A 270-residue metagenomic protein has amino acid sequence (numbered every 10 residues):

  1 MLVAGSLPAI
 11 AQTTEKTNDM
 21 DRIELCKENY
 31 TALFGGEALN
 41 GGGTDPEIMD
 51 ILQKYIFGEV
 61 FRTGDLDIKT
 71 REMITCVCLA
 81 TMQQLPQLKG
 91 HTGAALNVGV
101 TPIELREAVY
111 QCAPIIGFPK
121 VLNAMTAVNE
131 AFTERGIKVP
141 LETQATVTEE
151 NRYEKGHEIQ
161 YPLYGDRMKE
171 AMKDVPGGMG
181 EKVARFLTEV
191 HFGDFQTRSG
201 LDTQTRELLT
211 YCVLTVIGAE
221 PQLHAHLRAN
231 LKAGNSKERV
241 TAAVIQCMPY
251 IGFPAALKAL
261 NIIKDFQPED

Functional and structural regions predicted by a protein language model:
M1-T13: Bacterial Sec-dependent N-terminal signal peptides
Q12-I68, V121-T203, K232, P249 (+1 more regions): Acidic, glycine/proline-rich low-complexity segments that act as flexible tails and inter-domain linkers
M20, E24, P46, L85 (+7 more regions): Electropositive phosphate-/nucleotide-binding environments in soluble metabolic enzymes
D67, Q83-R106, P119-F132, G218-A242 (+1 more regions): Extended intrinsically disordered, low-complexity coil regions enriched in Ser, Thr, Gly, Ala and often Pro
T70-L79, A108-V109, T205-L214, A243-C247: Short, structured motif recognition centered on aromatic/hydrophobic residues
A80, V98, Q111-F118, T215 (+1 more regions): A short structural micro-motif
R198-S199, C212-I217: Short, glycine/charged-rich beta-strand-loop motifs at protein surfaces that mediate ligand recognition and catalysis
